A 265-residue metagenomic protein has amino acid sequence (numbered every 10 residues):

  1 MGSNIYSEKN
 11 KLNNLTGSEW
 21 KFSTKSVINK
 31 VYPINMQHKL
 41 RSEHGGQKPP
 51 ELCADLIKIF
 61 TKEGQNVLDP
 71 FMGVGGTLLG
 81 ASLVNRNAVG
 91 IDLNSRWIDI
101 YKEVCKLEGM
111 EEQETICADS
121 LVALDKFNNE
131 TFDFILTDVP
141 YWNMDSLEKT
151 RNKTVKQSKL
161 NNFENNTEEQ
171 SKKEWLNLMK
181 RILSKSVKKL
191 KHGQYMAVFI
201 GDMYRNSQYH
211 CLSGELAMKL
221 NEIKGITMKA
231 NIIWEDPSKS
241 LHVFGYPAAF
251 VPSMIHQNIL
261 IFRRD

Functional and structural regions predicted by a protein language model:
M1-D265: Class I S-adenosyl-L-methionine-dependent methyltransferase catalytic core
